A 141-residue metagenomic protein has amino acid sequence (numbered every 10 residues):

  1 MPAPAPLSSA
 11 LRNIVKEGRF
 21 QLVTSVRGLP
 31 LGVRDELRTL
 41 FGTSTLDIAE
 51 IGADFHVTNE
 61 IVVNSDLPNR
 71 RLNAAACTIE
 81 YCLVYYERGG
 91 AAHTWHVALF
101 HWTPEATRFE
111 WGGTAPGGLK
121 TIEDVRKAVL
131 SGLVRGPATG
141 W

Functional and structural regions predicted by a protein language model:
M1-E80, T114-W141: Flexible low-complexity loop/turn motifs enriched in small/helix-breaking residues
L67-P68, Y81-L83, A92-A98: Short, surface-exposed coil-to-beta transition loops
A76, R88-T94: His-enriched metal-coordination microenvironments in redox/metal-binding proteins
A76-C82, T103-A106: Short, solvent-exposed coil/turn segments at beta-strand boundaries
Y85-Y86, W95-H101, G113-T114: "Short basic amphipathic alpha-helical interaction patches in structured regions
W102-K120: Short beta-strand edge/turn micro-motifs at domain boundaries
